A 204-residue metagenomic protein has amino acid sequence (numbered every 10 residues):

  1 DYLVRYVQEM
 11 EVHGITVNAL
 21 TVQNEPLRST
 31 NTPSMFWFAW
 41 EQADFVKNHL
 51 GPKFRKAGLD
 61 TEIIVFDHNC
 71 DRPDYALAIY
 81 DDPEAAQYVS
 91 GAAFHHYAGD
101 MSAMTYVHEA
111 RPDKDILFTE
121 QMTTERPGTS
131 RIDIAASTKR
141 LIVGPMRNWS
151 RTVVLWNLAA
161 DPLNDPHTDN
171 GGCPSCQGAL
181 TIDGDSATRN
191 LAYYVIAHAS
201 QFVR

Functional and structural regions predicted by a protein language model:
Y2-A19, P26-R204: Substrate-binding and catalytic surfaces of secreted/luminal carbohydrate-active proteins
